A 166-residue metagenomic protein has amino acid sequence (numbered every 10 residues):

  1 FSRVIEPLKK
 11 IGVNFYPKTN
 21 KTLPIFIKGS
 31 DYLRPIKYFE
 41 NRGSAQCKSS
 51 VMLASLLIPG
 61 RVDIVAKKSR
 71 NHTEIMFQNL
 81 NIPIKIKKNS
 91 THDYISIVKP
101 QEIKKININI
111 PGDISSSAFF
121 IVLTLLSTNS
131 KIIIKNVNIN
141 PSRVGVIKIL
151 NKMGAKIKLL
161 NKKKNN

Functional and structural regions predicted by a protein language model:
F1-N166: Structural preference for solvent-exposed beta-strand-turn elements and adjacent flexible terminal/loop segments within
